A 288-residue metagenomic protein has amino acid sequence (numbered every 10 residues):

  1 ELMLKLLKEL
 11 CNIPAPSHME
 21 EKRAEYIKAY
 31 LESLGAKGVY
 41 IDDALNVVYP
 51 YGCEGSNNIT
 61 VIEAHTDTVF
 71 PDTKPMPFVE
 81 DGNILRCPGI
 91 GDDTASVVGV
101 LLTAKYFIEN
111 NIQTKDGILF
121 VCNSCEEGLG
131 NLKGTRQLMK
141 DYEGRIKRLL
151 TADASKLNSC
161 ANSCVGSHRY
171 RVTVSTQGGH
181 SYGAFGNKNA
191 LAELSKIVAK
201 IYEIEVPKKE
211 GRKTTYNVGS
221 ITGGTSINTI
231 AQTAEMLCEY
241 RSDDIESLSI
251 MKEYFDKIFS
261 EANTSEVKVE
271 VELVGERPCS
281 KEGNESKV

Functional and structural regions predicted by a protein language model:
E1-P88: Acidic/His- and Gly-rich active-site-bordering loop/insert found across diverse amide/peptide-bond hydrolases
L4, K8, E25-K28, V98-K105 (+3 more regions): Predominant activation on well-ordered alpha-helical scaffold segments within soluble catalytic domains
L7, N12, Y182, G186 (+1 more regions): Metal-dependent amide/peptide-bond hydrolase catalytic core, centered on the "pita-bread" metallohydrolase fold
T66-E80, I146, S163-T173: Acidic-glycine-rich active-site phosphate/pyrophosphate-binding loop
I84-V98, H180: Glycine/serine-rich anion-binding loops at beta->alpha junctions that coordinate negatively charged ligand groups
D93-S167, E239: Acidic/histidine-rich catalytic neighborhood of metal-dependent amide-processing enzymes
A152, K156-Q177, A184, A190-I197: Phosphate/diphosphate-binding glycine-rich loops and adjacent basic-rich segments that engage nucleotide
